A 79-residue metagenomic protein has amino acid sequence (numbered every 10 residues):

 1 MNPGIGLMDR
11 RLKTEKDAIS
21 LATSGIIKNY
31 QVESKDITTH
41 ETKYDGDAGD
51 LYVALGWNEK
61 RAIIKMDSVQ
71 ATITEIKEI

Functional and structural regions predicted by a protein language model:
M1-P3, I79: Short intrinsically disordered terminal tails
P3-E41: Short, non-transmembrane alpha-helical segments in secretory-pathway proteins
S34-I79: Exposed beta-strand-loop-beta-strand "reactive/processing" segments of non-cytosolic proteins
